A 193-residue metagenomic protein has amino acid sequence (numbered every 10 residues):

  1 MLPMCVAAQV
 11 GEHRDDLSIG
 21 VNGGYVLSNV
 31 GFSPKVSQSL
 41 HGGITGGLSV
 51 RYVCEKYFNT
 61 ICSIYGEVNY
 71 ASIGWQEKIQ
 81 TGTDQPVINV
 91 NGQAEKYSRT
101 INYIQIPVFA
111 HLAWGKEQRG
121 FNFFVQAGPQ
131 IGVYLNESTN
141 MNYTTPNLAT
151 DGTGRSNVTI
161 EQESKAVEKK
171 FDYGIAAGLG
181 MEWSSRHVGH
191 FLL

Functional and structural regions predicted by a protein language model:
P3-C5: N-terminal signal peptide c-region/cleavage motif recognized by signal peptidases
A8-R51: Short glycine/proline- and aromatic-enriched beta-strand/turn motifs that initiate or cap beta-hairpins
Q9-D16, E55-C62, G115-N122, S185-F191: Short loop/turn motifs that connect adjacent beta-strands in outer-membrane beta-barrel proteins
V10, R14, K165-D172, A177-L193: Predominantly the C-terminal beta-signal and adjacent terminal strand-loop region of outer-membrane beta-barrel
D15-L17, Q38-I44, T100-I106, F121 (+1 more regions): Residues that define the transmembrane beta-barrel architecture of outer-membrane proteins
V21-Y25, G46-Y52, Y70, I106-W114 (+2 more regions): Residues on the lipid-exposed face of transmembrane beta-strands in outer-membrane beta-barrel proteins
N29-L40, I73-N102, Y134-D172: Extracellular/periplasm-exposed beta-strand and loop segments of Gram-negative cell-envelope proteins, dominated by
I61, Y65-W75: Early exported N-terminus immediately downstream of N-terminal targeting peptides
